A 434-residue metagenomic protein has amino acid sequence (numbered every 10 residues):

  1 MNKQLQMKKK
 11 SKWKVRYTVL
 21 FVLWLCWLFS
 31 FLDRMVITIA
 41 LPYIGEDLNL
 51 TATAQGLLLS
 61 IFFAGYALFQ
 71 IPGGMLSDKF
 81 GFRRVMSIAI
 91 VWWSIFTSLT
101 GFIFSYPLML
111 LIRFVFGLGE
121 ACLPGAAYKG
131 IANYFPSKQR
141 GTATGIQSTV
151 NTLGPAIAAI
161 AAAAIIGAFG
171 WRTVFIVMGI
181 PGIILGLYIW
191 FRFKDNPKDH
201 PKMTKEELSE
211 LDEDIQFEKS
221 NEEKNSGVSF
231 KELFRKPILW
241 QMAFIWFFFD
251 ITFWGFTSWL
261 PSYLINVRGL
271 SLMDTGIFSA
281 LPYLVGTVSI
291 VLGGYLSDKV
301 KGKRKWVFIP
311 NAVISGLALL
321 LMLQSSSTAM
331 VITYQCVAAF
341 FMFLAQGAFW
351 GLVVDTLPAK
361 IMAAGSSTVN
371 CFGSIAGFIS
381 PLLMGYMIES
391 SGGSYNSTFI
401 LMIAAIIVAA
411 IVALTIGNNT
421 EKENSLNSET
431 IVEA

Functional and structural regions predicted by a protein language model:
I37-T38, K231-V291, Q346, W350 (+1 more regions): Extracytoplasmic gate region of multi-pass secondary transporters
N49, G81, F96, F102-L108 (+6 more regions): Helix-breaking motifs and short loop linkers at transmembrane-helix boundaries and internal kinks in secondary membrane
L68-P107: Conserved MFS/SLC helix-loop-helix module at the cytosolic interface between two early adjacent transmembrane helices
Q70-G81, I290-G302, I388: Helix-to-loop junctions at the C-terminal end of transmembrane segments in multipass secondary transporters
K79-I90, D298-A312: Cytoplasmic membrane-interface "Motif A"-like loop-to-helix N-cap segments of 12-TM Major Facilitator Superfamily
I112-T152: Cytoplasmic helix-loop-helix junction between adjacent transmembrane helices in 12-TM secondary transporters
Q147-H200: Helix-loop-helix hairpin linking two adjacent transmembrane segments in secondary transporters
G302-L352: C-terminal transmembrane helical hairpin of 12-TM major facilitator-type secondary transporters
